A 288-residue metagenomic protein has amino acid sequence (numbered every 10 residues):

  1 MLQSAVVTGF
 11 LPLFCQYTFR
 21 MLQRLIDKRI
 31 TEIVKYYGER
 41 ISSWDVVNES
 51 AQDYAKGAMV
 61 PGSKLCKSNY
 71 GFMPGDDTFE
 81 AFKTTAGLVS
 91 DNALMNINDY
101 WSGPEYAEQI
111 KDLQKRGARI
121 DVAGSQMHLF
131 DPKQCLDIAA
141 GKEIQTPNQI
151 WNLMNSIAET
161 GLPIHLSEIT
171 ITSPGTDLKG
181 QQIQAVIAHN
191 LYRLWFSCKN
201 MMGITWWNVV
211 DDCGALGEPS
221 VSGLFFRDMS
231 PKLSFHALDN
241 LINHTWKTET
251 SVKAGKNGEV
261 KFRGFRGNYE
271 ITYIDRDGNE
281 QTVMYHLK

Functional and structural regions predicted by a protein language model:
M1-A5, S42-V46, L166, T205-W206: Short beta-strand segments at enzyme active-site cores
S4-K35, L94, D177: Active-site-adjacent "subsite" loops/lids of carbohydrate-active enzymes
V6-V7, A51, S102-G103, F130 (+2 more regions): Short, solvent-exposed loop/turn segments at secondary-structure junctions
C15, Y36, D45, S50-D77 (+4 more regions): Aromatic-rich peripheral "rim/lid" segments of glycoside hydrolase catalytic domains that contact and position glycan
F19-L25, G71-F79, D121: Acidic, His- and aromatic-enriched active-site or binding-groove loops in soluble protein domains that engage sugars
Q23-V34, G103-L113, Q182-L194: Short, acidic/polar
N48, K83-Y100, Y106-E143, E159-T170: Aromatic- and acid-rich polysaccharide-binding/catalytic face of secreted or lumenal carbohydrate-active enzymes
